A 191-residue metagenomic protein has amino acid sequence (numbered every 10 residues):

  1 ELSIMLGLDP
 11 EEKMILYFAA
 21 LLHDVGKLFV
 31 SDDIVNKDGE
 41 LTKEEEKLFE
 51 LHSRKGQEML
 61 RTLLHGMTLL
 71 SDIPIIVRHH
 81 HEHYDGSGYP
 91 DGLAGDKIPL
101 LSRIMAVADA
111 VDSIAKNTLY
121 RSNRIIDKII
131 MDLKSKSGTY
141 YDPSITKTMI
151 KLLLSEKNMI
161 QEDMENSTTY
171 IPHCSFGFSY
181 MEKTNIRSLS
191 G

Functional and structural regions predicted by a protein language model:
E1-G191: Histidine- and acidic-residue-rich, metal-dependent catalytic cores
